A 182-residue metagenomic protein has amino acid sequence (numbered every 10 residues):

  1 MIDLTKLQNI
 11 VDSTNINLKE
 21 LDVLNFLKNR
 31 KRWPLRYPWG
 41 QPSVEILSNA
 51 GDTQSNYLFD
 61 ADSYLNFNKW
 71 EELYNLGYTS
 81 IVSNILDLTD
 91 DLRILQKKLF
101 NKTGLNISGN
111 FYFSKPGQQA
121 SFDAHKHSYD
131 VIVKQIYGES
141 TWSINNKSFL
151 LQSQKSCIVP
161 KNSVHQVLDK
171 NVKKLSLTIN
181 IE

Functional and structural regions predicted by a protein language model:
M1-T79: N-terminal auxiliary "cap/dimerization" subdomain that precedes the catalytic jelly-roll/cupin core of mononuclear
V44-K155, S163-E182: Active-site region of the double-stranded beta-helix
